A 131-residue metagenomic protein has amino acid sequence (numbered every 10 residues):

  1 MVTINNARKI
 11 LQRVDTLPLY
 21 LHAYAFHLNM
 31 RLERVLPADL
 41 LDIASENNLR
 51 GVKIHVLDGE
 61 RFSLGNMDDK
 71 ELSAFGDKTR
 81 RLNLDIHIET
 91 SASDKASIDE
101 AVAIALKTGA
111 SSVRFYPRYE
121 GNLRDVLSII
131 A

Functional and structural regions predicted by a protein language model:
M1-S112: N-terminal pre-domain/capping segments
A105-L127: Hydrophobic alpha-helical segments and helix pairs
